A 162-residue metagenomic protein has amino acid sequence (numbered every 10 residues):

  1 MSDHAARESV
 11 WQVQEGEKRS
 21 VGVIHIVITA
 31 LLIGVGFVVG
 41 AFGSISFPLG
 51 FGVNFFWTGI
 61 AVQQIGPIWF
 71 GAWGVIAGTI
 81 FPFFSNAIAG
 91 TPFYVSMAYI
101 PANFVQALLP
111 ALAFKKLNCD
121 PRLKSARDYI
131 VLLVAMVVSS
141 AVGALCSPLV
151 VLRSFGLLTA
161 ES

Functional and structural regions predicted by a protein language model:
D3-I65, V75-S162: Membrane-embedded alpha-helical hairpins and interfacial helices in multi-pass inner-membrane proteins
